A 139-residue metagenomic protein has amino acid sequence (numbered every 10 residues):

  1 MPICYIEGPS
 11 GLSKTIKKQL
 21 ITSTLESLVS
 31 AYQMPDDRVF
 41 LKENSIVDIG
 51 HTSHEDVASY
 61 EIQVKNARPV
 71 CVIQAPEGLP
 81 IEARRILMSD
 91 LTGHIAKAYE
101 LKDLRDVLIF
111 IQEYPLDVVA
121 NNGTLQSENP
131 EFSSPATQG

Functional and structural regions predicted by a protein language model:
M1-G139: A domain-level signal for the structural core that forms small-molecule/cofactor-binding pockets and catalytic centers
